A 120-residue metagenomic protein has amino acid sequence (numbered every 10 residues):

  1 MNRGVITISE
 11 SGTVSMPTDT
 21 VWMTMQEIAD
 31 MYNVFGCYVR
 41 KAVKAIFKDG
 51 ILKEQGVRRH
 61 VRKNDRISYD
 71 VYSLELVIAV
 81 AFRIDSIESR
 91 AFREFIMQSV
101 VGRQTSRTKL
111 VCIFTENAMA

Functional and structural regions predicted by a protein language model:
M1-E27, M31-V34, R62-A120: Positively charged, aromatic-accented nucleic-acid-binding surfaces
Y32, D49-G50: Residues at alpha-helix termini
C37-K41: Key DNA-contact positions within bacterial/archaeal DNA-binding proteins
V43, F47: DNA major-groove recognition helix of helix-turn-helix
I51-D65: Short Lys/Arg-enriched helix C-cap and helix-to-coil transition segments that create basic nucleic-acid-contact patches
